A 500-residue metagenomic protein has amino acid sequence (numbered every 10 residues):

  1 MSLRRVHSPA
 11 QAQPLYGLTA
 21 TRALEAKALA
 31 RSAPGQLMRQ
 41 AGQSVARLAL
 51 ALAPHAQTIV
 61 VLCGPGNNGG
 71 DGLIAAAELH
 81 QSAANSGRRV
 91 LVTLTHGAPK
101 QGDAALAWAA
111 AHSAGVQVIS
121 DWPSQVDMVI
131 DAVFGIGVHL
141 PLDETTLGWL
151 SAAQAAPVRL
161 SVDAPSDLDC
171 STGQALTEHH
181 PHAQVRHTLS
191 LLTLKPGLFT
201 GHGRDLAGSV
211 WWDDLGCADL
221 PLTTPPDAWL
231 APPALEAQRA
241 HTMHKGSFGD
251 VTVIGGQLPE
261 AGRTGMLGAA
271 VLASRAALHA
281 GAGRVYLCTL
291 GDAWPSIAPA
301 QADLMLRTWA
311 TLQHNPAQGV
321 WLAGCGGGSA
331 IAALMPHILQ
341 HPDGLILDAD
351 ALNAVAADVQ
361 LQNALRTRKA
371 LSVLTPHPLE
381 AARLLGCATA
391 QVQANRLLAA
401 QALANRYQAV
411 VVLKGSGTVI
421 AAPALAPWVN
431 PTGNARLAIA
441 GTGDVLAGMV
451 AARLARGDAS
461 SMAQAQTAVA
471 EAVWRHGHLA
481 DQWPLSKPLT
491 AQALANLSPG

Functional and structural regions predicted by a protein language model:
M1-T95, A105, V185-H187, T193-A349 (+2 more regions): Small-residue (G/A/S/T)-rich helix-start motifs and N-terminal tracts that mark the onset
N67-G70, G97, V138, S166: Phosphate/ribose-phosphate-bearing ligand recognition and processing surfaces, centered on ADP-ribose/NAD(+/P+) systems
G115-V126, R307-P316: Short acidic low-complexity segments
S120-D121, W149-Q154, H337-I338: A short acidic-Thr-Gly-centered motif at the start of a beta-strand
V126-M128, V133-T224: Internal gly/pro-rich beta-alpha loop/helix module that stabilizes soluble enzyme cofactors or their anionic handles
